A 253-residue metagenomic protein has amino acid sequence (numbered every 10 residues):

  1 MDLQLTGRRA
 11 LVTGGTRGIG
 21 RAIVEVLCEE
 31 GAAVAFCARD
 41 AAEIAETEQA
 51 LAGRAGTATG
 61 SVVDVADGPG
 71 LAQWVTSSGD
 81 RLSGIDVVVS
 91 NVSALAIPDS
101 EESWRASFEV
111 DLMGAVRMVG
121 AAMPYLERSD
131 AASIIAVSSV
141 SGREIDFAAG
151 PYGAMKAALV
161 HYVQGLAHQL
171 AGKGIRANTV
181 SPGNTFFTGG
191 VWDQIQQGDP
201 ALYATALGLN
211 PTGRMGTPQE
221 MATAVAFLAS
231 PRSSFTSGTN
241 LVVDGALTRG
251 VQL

Functional and structural regions predicted by a protein language model:
R9, T16-R17: Conserved glycine-rich cofactor-binding loop
V119, M155: Active-site helix of classical SDR
P124, H168-Q169, S234: Alpha-helical segment proximal to the catalytic Tyr-Lys
S139: Residue(s) in the substrate-gating loop at a strand-loop-helix junction that position the organic substrate next
A171, R176, T236-G238: Short, small/polar-rich loop/turn modules that mediate ligand/substrate recognition or access, typified
G172, P182-L209, G250-L253: A glycine/serine/threonine-rich, flexible loop-to-helix segment that serves as the NAD(P) cofactor-binding "lid"
A226, S237-L253: Short C-terminal tail/terminal secondary-structure segment of NAD(P)H-dependent dehydrogenase/reductase domains
